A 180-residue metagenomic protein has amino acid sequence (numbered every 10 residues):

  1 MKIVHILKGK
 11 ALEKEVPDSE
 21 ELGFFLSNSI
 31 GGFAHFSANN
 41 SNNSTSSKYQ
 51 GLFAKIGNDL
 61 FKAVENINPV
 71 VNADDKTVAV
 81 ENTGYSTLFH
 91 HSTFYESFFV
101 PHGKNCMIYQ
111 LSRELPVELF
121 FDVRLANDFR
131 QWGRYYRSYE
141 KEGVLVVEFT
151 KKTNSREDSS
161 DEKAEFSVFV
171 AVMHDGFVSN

Functional and structural regions predicted by a protein language model:
M1-N180: Terminal accessory carbohydrate-recognition/targeting modules of carbohydrate-active enzymes
